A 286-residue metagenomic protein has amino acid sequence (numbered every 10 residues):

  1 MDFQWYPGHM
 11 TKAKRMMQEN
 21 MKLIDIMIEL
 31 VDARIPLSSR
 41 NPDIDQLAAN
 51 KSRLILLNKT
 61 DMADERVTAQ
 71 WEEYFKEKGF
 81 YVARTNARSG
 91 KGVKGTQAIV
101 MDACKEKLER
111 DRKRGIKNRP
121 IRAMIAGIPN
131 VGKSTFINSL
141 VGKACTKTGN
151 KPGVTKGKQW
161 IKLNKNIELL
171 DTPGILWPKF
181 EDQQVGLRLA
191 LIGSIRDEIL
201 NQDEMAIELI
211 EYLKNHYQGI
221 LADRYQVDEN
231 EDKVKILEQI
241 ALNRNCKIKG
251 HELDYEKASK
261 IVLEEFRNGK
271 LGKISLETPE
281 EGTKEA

Functional and structural regions predicted by a protein language model:
M1-M27, R34-D43, L47-R53, R66 (+2 more regions): Helix-rich effector regions associated with P-loop NTPase G domains
E29, I55-L57, I125: Structural beta-sheet core signal
V31-R34, T60, L140, P173: Anionic group-transfer/hydrolysis microenvironments
K51-D61: Active-site cofactor/substrate anionic-group-binding motifs, chiefly glycine- and Lys/Arg-rich phosphate-binding loops
D61-A126, C145, K247, L253: Canonical P-loop GTPase G-domain recognition
A87, I137, I167-L170: Conserved active-site beta-strand-loop modules that form the wall/rim of enzyme catalytic pockets and either contain
K107-D111, N138, A144-N150, H216-I220: Short, structured loop/turn "capping" segments at alpha-beta junctions
R122-G142, T146, T172: Glycine-rich phosphate-binding P-loop
